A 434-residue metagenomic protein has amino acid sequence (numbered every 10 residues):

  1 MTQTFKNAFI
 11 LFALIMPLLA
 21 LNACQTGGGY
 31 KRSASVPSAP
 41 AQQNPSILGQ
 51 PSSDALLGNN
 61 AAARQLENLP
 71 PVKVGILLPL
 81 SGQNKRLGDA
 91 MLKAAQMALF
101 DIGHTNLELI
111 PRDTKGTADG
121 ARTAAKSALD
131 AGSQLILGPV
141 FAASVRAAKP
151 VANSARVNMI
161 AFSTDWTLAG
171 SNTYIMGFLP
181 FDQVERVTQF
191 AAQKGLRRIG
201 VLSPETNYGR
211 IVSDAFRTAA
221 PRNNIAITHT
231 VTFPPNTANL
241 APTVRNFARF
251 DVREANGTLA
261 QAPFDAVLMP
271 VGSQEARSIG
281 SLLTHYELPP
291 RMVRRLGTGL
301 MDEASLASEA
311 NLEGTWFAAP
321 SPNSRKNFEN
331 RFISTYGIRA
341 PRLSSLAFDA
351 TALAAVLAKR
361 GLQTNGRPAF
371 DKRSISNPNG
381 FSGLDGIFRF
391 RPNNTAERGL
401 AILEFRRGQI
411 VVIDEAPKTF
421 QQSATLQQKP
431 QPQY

Functional and structural regions predicted by a protein language model:
T2-Y434: Extracytosolic ligand-binding ectodomains
